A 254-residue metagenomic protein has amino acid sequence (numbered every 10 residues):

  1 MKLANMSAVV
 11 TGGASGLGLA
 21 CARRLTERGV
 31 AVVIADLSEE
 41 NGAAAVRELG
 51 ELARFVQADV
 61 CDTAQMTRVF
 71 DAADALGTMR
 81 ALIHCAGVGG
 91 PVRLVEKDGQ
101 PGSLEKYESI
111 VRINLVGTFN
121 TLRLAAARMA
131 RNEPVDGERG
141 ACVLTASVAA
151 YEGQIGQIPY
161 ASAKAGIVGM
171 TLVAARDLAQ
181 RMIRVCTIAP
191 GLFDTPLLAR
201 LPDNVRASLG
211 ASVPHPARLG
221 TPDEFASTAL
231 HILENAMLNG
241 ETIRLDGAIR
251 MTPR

Functional and structural regions predicted by a protein language model:
K2, T221-L245, R250: C-terminal substrate-recognition "lid" of short-chain dehydrogenase/reductases
K2-V33: Canonical Rossmann dinucleotide-binding motif of NAD(H)/NADP(H)-dependent dehydrogenases/reductases, specifically
V88, Q100-L122, V143, I167: Catalytic Tyr-X3-Lys loop
G89-E108, A127, R131-D136, G156-P159 (+1 more regions): Conserved mid-core segment of classical short-chain dehydrogenase/reductases
L122, A163, T171: Active-site helix of classical SDR
A127, A175-D177: Alpha-helical segment proximal to the catalytic Tyr-Lys
S147: Residue(s) in the substrate-gating loop at a strand-loop-helix junction that position the organic substrate next
A179, R184, L238-E241: Short, small/polar-rich loop/turn modules that mediate ligand/substrate recognition or access, typified
